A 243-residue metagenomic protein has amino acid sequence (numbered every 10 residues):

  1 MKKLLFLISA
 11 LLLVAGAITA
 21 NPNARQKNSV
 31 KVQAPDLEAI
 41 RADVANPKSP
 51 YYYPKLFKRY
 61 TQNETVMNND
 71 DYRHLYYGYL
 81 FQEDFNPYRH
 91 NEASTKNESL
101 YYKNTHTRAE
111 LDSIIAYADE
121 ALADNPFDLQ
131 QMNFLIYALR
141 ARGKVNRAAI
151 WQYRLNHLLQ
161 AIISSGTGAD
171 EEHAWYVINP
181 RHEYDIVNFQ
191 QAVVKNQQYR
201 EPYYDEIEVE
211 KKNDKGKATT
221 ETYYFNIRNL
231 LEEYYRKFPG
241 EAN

Functional and structural regions predicted by a protein language model:
M1-S29: Bacterial Sec-dependent N-terminal signal peptides
P22-L111, H173-N243: N-terminal alpha-helical interaction modules that lie
E120-A121, L155: Canonical positions in the second alpha-helix
L129-Q130, H157-D170: Boundary/linker segments of alpha-helical solenoid repeat arrays
R140-I163: TPR/TPR-like (Sel1-like) alpha-helical repeat modules
